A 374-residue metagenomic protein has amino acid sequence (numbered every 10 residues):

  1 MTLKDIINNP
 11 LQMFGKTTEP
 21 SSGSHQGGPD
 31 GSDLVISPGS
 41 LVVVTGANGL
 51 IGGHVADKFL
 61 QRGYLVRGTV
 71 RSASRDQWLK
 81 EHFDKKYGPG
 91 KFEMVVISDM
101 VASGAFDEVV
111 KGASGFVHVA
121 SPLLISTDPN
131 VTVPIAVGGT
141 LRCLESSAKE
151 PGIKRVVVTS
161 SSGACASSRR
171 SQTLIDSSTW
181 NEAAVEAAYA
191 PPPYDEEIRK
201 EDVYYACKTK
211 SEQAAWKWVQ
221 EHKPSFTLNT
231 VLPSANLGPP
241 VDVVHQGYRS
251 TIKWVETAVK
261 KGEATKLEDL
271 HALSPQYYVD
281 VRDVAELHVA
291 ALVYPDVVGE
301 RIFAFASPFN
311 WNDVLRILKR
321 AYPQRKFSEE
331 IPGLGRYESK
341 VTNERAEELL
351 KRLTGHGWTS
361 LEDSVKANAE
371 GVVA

Functional and structural regions predicted by a protein language model:
K4-I6, K16-S22, T359-A374: Amphipathic terminal alpha-helices
G31-T69: N-terminal Rossmann NAD(P)H-binding glycine-rich loop of SDR-like oxidoreductase domains
R71-G138: NAD(P)H-binding glycine-rich loop region in Rossmannoid oxidoreductase-like domains and their noncatalytic homologs
H118, V131-E201: Conserved Rossmann-fold NAD(P)-dependent oxidoreductase catalytic core, especially the SDR/UDP-sugar
A187-L228: Active-site Tyr-X1-5-Lys
H222-S225, G238-V255, A290-R301: Glycine/proline-rich active-site loop of Rossmann-fold NAD(P)-dependent oxidoreductases
P275, A285-L334, K366-V372: Mid/C-terminal beta-alpha module of Rossmann-like enzyme folds, strongest in SDR-family dehydrogenases/epimerases
P332-T354: Conserved C-terminal active-site "lid" loop/helix of NAD(P)H-dependent oxidoreductases that clamps the redox cofactor
